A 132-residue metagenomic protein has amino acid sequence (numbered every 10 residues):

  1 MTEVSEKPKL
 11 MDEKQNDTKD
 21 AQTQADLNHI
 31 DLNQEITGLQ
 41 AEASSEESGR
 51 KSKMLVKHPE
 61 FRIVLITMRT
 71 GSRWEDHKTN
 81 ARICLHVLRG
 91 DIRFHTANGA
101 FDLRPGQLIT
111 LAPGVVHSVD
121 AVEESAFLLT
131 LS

Functional and structural regions predicted by a protein language model:
M1-E60, V64, H95: A short, N-terminal "cap"/entry segment at the start of jelly-roll beta-barrel domains of the cupin/DSBH fold
S48-G49, P59-T79, P113: Conserved short histidine dyad/triad with adjacent acidic residue
R62, D91-R93, A100, V116 (+1 more regions): Structural motif
T70, A81-R93, A97: Glycine- and acidic-residue-biased ligand/ion/polar-headgroup-sensing regions
L88-R89, R104-P105, E123: A cytosolic small-molecule/anion-sensing beta-strand core signal
A97-P113: Short acidic-glycine-tyrosine-enriched beta hairpin
P113-S132: Ligand-binding loop in jelly-roll beta-barrel domains
